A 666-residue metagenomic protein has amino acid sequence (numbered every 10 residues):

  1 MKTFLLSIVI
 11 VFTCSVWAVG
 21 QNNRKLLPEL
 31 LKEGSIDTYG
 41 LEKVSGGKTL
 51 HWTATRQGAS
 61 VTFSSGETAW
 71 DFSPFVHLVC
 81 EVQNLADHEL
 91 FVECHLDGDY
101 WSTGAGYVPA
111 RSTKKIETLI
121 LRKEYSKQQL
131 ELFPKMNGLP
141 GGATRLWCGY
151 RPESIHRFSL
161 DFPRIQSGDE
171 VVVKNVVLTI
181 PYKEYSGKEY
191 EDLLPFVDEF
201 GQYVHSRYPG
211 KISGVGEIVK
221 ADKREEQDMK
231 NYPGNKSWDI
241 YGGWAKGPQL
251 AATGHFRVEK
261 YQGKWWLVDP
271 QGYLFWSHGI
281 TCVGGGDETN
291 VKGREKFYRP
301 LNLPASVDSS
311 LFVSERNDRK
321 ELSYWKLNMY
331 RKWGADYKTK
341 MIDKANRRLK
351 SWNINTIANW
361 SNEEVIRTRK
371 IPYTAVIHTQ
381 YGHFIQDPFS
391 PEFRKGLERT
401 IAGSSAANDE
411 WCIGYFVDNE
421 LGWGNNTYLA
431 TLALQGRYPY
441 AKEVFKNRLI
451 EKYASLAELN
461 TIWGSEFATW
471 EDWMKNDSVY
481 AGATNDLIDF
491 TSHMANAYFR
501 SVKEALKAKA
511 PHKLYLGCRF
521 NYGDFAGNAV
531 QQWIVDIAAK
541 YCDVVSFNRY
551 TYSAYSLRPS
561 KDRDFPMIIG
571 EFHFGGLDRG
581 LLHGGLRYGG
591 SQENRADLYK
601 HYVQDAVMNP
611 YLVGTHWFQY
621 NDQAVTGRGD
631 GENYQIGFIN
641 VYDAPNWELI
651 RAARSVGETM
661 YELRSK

Functional and structural regions predicted by a protein language model:
G40-S60: Short carbohydrate-recognition loop motifs
T53-R145, D169: Extracellular ligand-binding interfaces
Y203-T368, G382-E410, M474, Y480-A481 (+2 more regions): Active-site-adjacent substrate/metal-binding segments within catalytic domains of carbohydrate-active enzymes
P270, I280, R294-G334, D409-Q532: Polysaccharide-binding and catalytic clefts of secreted carbohydrate-active enzymes
E321-N328, H383-D387, M474-I488, F520-Y522 (+4 more regions): Active-site clefts of carbohydrate-active enzymes
E410-G414, D418-E420, L586-I639, I650: Substrate-binding cleft of secreted/luminal carbohydrate-active enzymes
L432-V444, F618-K666: Aromatic-rich peripheral "rim/lid" segments of glycoside hydrolase catalytic domains that contact and position glycan
D489, H493-G585, K600-V607: Glycoside hydrolase catalytic-domain groove-lining segments
